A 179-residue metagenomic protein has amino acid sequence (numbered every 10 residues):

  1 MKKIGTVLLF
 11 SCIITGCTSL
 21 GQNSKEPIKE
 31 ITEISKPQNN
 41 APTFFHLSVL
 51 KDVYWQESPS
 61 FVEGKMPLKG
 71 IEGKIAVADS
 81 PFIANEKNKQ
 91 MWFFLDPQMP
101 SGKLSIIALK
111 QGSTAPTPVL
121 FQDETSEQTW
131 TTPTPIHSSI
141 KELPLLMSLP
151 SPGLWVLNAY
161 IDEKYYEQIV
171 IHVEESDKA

Functional and structural regions predicted by a protein language model:
M1-S24: Sec-dependent N-terminal signal peptides of Gram-positive bacterial secreted proteins and lipoproteins
K25-M147, I161, Y165-D177: Contiguous segments within soluble domain cores/interaction surfaces
S151-G153: Short tyrosine-centred short linear motifs in exposed loops/low-complexity segments
W155-Y160: Short, aromatic- and glycine-rich surface loops/edge beta-strands on solvent-exposed regions
